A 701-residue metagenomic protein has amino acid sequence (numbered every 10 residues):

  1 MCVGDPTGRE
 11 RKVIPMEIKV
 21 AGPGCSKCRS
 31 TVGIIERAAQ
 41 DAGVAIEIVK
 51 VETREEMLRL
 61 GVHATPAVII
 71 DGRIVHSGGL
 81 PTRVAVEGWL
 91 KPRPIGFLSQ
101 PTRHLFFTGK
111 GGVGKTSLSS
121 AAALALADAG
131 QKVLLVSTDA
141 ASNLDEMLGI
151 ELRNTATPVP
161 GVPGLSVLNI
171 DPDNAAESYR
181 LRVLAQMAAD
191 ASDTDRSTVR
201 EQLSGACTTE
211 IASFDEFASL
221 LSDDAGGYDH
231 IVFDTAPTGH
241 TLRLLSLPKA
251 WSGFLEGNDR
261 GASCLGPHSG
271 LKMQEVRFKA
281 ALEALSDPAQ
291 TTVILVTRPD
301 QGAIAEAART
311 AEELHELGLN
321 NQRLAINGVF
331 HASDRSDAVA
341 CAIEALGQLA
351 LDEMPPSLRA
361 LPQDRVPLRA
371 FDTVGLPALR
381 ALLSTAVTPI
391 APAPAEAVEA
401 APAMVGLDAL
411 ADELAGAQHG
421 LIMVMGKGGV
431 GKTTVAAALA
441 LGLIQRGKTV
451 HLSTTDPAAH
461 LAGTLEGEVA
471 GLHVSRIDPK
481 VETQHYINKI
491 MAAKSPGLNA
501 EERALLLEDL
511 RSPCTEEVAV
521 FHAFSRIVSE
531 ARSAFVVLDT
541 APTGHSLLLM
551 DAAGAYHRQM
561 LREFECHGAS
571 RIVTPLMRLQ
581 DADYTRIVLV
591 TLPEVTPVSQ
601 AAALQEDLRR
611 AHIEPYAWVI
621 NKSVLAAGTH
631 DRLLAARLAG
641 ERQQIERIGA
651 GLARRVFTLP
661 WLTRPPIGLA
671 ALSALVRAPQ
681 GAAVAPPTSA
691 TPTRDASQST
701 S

Functional and structural regions predicted by a protein language model:
C2-P15, R93: Short, Lys/Arg-enriched N-terminal segments with co-localized hydrophobic residues within the first ~10-30 amino acids
I14-R37: Local sequence-structure signature of Cys/Sec-based thiol-disulfide redox active-site neighborhoods
G61-I69: Structural micro-motif
D71-R93: Non-catalytic, surface beta->alpha helical segment in thiol-disulfide oxidoreductase systems
R93-S99, L282-I422, Q580-T585, L592-S701: C-terminal lobe/tail of nucleotide-utilizing enzymes
T108, V113-N169, T235, L244-K249 (+2 more regions): Walker A/P-loop NTP-binding active-site region of P-loop NTPases, recognizing the glycine-rich GxxxxGKT/S
A141-S204, T208, A459-R511: P-loop NTPase motor core
A188-V296, D300-R309, G497-T596, Q600-A603: Phosphate/Mg2+-binding loops and adjacent switch elements in nucleotide/diphosphate-handling enzyme cores
